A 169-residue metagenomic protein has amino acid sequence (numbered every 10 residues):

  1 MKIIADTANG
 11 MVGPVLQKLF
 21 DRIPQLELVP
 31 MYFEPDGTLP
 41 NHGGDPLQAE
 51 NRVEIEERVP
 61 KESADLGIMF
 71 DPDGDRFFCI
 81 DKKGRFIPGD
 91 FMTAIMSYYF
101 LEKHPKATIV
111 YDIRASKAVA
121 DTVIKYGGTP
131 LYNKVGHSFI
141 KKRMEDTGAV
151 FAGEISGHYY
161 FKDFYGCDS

Functional and structural regions predicted by a protein language model:
M1-S169: Phosphate-binding chemistry for phosphorylated carbohydrates and sugar-nucleotides
